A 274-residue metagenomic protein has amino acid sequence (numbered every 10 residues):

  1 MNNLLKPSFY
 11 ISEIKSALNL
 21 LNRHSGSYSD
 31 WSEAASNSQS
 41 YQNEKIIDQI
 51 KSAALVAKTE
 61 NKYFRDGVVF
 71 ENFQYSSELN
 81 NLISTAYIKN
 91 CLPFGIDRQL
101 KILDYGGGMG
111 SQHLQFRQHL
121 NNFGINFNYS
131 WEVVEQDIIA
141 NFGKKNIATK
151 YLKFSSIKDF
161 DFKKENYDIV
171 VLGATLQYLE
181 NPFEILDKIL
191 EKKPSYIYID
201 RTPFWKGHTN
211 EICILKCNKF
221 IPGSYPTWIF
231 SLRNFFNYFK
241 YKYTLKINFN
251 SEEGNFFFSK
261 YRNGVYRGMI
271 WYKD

Functional and structural regions predicted by a protein language model:
M1-K101, I212-P226, S231-L232, F236-D274: N-terminal accessory regions of S-adenosyl-L-methionine
Q99-M109: Conserved class I S-adenosyl-L-methionine
L100, D168, S195: Conserved acidic residues
M109-S156: Class I SAM-dependent methyltransferase SAM/SAH-binding core
D161-E165: Short conserved loop adjoining the S-adenosyl-L-methionine
D168-P182: A short SAM/SAH-binding and catalytic strip from SAM-dependent methyltransferases
Y178-K192: A short, conserved alpha-helix within the catalytic core of class I
K193-G207: Conserved beta-strand signature within the Rossmann-like core of class I S-adenosyl-L-methionine
